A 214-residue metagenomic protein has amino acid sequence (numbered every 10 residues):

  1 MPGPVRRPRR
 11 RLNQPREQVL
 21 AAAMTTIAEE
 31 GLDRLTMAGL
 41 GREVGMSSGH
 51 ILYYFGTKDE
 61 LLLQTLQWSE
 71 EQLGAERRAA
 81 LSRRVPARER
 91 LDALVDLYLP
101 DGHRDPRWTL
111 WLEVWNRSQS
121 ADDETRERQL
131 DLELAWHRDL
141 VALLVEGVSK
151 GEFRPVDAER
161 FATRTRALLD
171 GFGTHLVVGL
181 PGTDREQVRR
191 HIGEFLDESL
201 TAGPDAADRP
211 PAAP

Functional and structural regions predicted by a protein language model:
M1-Q14, P204-P214: N-terminal intrinsically disordered/low-complexity leader segments
P15-Q18, A22-E60, Q64: Helix-turn-helix
E29-D33, R84, K150: Short coil/turn segments at alpha/beta junctions that flank glycine-rich nucleotide-binding fingerprints
Q64, R78-W108, F161-T165, R189 (+1 more regions): Hydrophobic alpha-helical connector segments
Q67-L73: Short, basic, alpha-helical segments at the C-terminal edge of helix-turn-helix-like DNA-binding modules
G74-A75, A79, R104-L112, D123-S149 (+2 more regions): Amphipathic alpha-helical packing segments from all-alpha helical-bundle domains
A80-L81, D96-G102, L110-S120, F195-S199: Helix-loop "lid/cap" segments that line or gate small-molecule binding pockets
T125-L130, L134, V148-L196, G203-P214: Hydrophobic/aromatic-rich alpha-helical bundle segments in the mid-to-C-terminal region
